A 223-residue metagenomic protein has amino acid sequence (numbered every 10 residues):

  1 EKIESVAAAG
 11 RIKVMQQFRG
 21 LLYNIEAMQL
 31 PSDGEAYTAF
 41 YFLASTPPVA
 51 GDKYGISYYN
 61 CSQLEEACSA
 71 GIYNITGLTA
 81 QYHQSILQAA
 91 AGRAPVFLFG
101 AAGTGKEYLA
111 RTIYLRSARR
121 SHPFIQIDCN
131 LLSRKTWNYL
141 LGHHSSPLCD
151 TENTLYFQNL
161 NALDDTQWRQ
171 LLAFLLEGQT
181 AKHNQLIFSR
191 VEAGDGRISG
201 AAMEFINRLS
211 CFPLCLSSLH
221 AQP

Functional and structural regions predicted by a protein language model:
E1-G51: Sensory/regulatory domains in signal-transduction proteins
Y23-A27, D52-Y58, A173-L175: Charged, low-complexity, helix/coiled-coil-prone segments
L30-A80: Sensory coupling linkers of modular signal transduction proteins
N60-R197, S210-P213, S217-P223: AAA+ ATPase active-site-proximal loops
I206-N207: Alpha4-beta5-alpha5 "output face"
